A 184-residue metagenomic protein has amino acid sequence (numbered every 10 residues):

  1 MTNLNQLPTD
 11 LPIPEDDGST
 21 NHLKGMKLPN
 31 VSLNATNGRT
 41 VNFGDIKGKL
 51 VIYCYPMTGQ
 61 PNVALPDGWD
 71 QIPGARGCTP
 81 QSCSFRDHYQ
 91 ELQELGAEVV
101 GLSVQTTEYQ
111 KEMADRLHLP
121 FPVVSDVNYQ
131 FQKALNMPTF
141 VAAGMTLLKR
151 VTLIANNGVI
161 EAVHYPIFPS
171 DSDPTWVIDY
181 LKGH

Functional and structural regions predicted by a protein language model:
M1-H184: Chalcogenol-based redox active-site neighborhoods
